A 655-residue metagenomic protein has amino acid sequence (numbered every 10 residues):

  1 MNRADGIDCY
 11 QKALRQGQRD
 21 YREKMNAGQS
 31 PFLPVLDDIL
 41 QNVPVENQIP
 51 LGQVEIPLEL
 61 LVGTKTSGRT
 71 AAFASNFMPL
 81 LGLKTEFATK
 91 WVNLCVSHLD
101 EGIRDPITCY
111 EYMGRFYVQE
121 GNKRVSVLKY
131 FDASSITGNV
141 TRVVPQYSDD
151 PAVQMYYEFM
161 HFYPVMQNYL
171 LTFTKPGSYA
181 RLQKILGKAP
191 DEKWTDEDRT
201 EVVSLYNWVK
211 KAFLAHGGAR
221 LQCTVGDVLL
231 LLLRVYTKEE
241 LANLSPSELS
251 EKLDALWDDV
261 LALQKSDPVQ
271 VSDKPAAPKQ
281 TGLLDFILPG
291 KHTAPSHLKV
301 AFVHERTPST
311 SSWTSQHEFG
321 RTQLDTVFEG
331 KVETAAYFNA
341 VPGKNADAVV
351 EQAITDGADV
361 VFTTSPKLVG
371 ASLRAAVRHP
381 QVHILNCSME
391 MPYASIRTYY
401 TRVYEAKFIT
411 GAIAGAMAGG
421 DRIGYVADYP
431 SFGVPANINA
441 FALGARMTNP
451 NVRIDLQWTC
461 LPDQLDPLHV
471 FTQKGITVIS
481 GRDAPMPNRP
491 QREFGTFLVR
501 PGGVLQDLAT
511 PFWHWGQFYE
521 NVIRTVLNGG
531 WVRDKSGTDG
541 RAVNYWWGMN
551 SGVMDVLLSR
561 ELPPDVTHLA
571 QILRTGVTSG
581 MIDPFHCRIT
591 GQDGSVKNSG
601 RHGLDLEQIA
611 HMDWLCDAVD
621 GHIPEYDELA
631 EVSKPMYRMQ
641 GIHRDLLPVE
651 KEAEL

Functional and structural regions predicted by a protein language model:
M1-Q119, K123, Y130, K175-K188 (+1 more regions): Short, charged/polar connector segments at secondary-structure boundaries
T108, Y112-M113, Q119-K184: Glycine- and acidic-residue-rich phosphate-binding/metal-coordinating active-site segment common to enzymes that handle
A301-G320, L324, Y337-G343, S431-P435: Extracytoplasmic "Venus flytrap"
R321, I409-N449, L456, D539-E561: An alpha-beta-alpha
G357-P366, L385-C387, G475-P485, L505-W513 (+1 more regions): Periplasmic-binding protein-like
V377-Y400: Flexible loop/hinge segments that line or gate small-molecule binding clefts
Y399-D421, W513-R533: Hydrophobic alpha-helical segments within soluble ligand-binding/sensing domains
G529-E654: Segments of small-molecule ligand-sensing domains
